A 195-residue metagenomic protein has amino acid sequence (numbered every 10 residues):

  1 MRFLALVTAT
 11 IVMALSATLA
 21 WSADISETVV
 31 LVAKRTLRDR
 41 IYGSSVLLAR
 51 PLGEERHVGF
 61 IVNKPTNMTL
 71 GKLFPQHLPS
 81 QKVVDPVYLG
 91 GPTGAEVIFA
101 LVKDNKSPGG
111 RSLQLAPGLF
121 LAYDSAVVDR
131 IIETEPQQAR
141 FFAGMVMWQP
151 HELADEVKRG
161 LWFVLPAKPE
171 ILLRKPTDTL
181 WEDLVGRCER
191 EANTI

Functional and structural regions predicted by a protein language model:
M1-T8: Bacterial N-terminal signal peptides that target proteins for export
W21-I195: A short aromatic-anchored loop/beta-hairpin motif
